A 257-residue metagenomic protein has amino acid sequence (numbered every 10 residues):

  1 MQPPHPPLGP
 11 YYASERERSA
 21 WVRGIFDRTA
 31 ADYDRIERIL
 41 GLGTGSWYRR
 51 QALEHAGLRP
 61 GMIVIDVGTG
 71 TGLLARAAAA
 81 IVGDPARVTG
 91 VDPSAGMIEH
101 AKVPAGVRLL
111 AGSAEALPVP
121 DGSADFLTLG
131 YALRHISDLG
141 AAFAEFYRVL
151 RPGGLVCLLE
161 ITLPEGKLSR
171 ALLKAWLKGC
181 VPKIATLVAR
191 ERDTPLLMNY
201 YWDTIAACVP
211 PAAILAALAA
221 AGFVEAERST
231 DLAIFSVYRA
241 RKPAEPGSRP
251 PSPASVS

Functional and structural regions predicted by a protein language model:
M1-R23: N-terminal auxiliary segments of SAM/dcSAM-dependent transferases
E17, L163-A217, A221: C-terminal alpha-helical "lid/dimerization" subdomain adjacent to the S-adenosyl-L-methionine
D32, L42-P60, A77: Conserved alpha-helix/loop element of class I SAM-dependent methyltransferases that forms part of the SAM/SAH-binding
I63-A116: Class I SAM-dependent methyltransferase SAM/SAH-binding core
E115-F126: A short acidic, Gly/Pro-enriched loop at the edge of an enzyme's catalytic core that lines a small-molecule cofactor
D125-L139: A short SAM/SAH-binding and catalytic strip from SAM-dependent methyltransferases
G140-L155: A short glycine-rich, Lys/Arg-flanked "PGG" loop and its adjoining helix->strand segment in the class I
A221-S257: Core SAM-dependent methyltransferase catalytic element
